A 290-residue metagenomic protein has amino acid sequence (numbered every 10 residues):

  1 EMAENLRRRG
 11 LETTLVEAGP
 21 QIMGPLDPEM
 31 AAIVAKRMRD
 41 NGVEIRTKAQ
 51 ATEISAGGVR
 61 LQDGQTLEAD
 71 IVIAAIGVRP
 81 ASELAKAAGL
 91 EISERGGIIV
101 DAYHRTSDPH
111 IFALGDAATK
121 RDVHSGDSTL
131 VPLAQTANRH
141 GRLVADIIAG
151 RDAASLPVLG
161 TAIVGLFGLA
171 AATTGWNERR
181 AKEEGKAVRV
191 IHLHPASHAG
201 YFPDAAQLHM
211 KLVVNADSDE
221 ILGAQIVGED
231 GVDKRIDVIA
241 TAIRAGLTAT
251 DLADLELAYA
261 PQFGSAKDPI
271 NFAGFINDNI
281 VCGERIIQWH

Functional and structural regions predicted by a protein language model:
M2, L6: Aromatic pocket-lining residues of Rossmann-like dinucleotide-binding sites
R8-V100: A Rossmann-like FAD-binding core segment of flavoenzymes
E44-R46, F112, R189-I191: General small-molecule cofactor/ligand-binding pocket signal
I54-G57, D108, P203-L208: A short, glycine/Asx- and small/polar-enriched loop/turn that sits immediately N-terminal to a beta-strand
G58-R60, T66-D146, V238, A242: FAD-site-proximal beta/loop scaffold in flavoenzymes
E91-R95, R151-A162, K186-I191: A short alpha-helix-loop-beta-strand transition element characteristic of N-terminal alpha/beta dinucleotide-binding
V100, L114-R179, F263-E284: A conserved FAD-binding loop/helix module that cradles the flavin
F167-N177, K182-W289: Flexible, glycine-rich terminal cap/loop adjacent to redox cofactors in electron-transfer oxidoreductases
